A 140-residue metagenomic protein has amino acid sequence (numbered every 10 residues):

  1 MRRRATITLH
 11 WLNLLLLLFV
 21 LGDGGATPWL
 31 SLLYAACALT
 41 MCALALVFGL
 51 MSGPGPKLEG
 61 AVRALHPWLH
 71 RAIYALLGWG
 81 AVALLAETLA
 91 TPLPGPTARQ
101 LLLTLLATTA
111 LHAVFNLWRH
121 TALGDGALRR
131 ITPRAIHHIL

Functional and structural regions predicted by a protein language model:
M1-L140: Membrane-embedded alpha-helical bundles that constitute the cytochrome b-like, heme-associated redox core of multi-pass
